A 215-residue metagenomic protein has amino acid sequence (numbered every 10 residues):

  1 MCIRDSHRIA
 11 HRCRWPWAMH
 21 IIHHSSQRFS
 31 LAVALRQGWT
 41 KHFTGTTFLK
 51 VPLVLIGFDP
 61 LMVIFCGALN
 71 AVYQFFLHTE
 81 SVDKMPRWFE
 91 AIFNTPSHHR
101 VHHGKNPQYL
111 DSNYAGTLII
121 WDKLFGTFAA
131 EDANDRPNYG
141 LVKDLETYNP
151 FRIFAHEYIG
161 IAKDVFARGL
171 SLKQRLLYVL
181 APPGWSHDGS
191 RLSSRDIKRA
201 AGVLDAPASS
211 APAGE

Functional and structural regions predicted by a protein language model:
R4-Y139: Membrane-embedded catalytic scaffold of the fatty acid hydroxylase/desaturase
N134-E215: Cytosolic-facing loops and C-terminal tails of multi-pass membrane proteins
